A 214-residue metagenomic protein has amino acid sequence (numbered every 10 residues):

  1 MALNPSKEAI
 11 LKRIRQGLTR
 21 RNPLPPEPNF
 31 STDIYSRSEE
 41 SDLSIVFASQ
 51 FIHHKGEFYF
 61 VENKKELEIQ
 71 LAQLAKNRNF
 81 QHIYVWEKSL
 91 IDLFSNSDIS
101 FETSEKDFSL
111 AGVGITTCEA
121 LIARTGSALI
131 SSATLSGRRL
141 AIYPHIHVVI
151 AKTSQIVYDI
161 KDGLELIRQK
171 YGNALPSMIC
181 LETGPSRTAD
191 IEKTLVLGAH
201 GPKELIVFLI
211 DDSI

Functional and structural regions predicted by a protein language model:
M1-I214: The feature marks the mature, well-folded catalytic cores of soluble enzymes
